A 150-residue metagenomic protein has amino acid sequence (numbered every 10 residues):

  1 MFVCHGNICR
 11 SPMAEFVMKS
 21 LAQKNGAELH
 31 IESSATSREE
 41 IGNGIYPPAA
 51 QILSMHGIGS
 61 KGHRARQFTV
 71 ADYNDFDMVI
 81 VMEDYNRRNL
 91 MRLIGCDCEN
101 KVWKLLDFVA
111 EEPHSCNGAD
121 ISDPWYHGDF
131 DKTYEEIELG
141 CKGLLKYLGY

Functional and structural regions predicted by a protein language model:
M1-D75, K146-Y150: Conserved active-site segments centered on acidic
S11, E83-D84: Helix N-cap/beta->alpha junction signal
M78, Y85-Y150: Phosphate-binding/catalytic loops
